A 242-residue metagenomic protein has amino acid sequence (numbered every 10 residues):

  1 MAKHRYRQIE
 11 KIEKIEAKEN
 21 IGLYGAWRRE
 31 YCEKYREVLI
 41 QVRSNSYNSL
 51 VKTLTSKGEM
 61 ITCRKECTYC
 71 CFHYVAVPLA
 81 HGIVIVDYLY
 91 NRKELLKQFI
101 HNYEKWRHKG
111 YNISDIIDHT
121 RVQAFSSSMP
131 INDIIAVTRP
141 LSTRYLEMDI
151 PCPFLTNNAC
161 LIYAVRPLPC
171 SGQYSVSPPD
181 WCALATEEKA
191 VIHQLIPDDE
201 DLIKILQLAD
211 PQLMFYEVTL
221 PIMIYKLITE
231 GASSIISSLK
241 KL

Functional and structural regions predicted by a protein language model:
M1-L242: Short loop/turn segments that flank or connect secondary-structure elements
